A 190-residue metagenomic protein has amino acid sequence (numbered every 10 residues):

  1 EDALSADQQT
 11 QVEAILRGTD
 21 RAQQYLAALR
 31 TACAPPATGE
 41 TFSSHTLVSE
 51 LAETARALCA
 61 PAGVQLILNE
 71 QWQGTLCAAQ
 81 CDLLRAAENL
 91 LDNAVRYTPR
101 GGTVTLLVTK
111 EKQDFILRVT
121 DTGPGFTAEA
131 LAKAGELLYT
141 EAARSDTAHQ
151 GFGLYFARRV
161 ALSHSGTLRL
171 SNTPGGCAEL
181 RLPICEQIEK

Functional and structural regions predicted by a protein language model:
Q9-L58: Conserved DHp (HisKA) dimerization/phosphotransfer helix of two-component histidine kinases, i.e., the long coiled-coil
Q65-T75, C81: Conserved catalytic submotifs in the C-terminal HATPase_c
A94-V95: Short helix-loop "hinge" at the ATP-lid/N-box region of the Bergerat-fold HATPase_c
G101-Q113: Short beta-strand/loop element within the Bergerat-fold HATPase_c
D121: Acidic ATP/Mg2+-coordinating residue in the GHKL
F126-Y139: Short conserved segment of the HATPase_c
S165-G166: Conserved glycine-rich
